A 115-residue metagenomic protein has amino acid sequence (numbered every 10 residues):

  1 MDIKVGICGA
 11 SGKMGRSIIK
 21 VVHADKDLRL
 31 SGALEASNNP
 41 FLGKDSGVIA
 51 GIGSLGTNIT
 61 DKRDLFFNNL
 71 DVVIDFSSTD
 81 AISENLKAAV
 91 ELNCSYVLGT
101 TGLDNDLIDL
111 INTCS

Functional and structural regions predicted by a protein language model:
M1-E91: N-terminal glycine-/serine-/threonine-rich beta1-alpha1-beta2 phosphate-ribose binding loop of Rossmann-like
L30, Y96-V97: Hydrophobic beta-strand scaffold residues
L86-L92, G99-S115: Rossmann-fold NAD(P)-binding glycine/threonine-rich loop
